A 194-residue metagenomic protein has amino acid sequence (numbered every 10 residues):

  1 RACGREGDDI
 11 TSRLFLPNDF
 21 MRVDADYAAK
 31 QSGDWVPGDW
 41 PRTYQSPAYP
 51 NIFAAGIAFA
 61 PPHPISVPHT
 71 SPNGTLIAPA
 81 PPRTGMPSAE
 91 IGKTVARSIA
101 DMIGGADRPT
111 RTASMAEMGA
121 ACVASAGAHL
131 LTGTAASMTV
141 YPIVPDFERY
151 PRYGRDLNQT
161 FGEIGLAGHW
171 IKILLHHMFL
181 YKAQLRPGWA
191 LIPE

Functional and structural regions predicted by a protein language model:
R1-S88: FAD-site-proximal beta/loop scaffold in flavoenzymes
T84-P87, I91-E194: C-terminal, flexible cofactor-proximal segment of oxidoreductases
